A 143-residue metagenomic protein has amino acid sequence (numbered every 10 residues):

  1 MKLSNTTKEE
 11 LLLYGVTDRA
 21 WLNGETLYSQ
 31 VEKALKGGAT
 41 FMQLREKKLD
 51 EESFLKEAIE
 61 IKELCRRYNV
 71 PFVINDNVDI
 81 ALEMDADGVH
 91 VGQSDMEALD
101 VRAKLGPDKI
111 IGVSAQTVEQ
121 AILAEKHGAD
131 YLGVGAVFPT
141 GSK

Functional and structural regions predicted by a protein language model:
M1-M96, A103-D130: Conserved N-terminal beta1-alpha1 strand-loop-helix module at the mouth
D95, L99, T140-S142: Residue-level recognition of conserved structural "scaffold" positions that shape functional pockets and channels
D130-K143: Active-site/ligand-binding-proximal alpha/beta "capping" segment
